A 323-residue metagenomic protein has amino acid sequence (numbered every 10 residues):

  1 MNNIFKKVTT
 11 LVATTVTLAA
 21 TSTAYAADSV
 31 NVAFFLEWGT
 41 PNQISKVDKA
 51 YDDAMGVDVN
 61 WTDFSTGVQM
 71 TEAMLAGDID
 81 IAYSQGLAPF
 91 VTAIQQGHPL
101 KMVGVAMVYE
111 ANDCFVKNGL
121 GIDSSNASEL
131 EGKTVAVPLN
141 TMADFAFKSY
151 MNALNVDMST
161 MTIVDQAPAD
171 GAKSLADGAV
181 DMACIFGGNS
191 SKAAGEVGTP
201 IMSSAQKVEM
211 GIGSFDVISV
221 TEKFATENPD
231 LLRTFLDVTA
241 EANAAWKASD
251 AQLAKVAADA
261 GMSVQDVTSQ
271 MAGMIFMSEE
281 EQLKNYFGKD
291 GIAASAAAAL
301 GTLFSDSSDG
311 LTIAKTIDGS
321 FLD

Functional and structural regions predicted by a protein language model:
N2-V12: Bacterial N-terminal signal peptides that target proteins for export
V12-A20: Bacterial N-terminal signal peptides
T21-A26: Sec/Tat signal peptide C-region and signal peptidase I cleavage site
D28-L154, T162-D165, D181-G187: Short, glycine-/small- and polar/acidic-enriched structural segments that line small-molecule recognition paths
D52-V57, G132, Q206-M210, E279-A293: Short, solvent-exposed loop/beta-turn-alpha elements that line the ligand-binding surface or hinge of extracytoplasmic
A88, V164, A169-A257: Pocket-lining segment of extracytoplasmic ligand-binding domains
T226-D306: Secondary-structure end/capping motifs
A297-D323: Conserved C-terminal helix/tail region of periplasmic/extracytoplasmic solute-binding proteins
